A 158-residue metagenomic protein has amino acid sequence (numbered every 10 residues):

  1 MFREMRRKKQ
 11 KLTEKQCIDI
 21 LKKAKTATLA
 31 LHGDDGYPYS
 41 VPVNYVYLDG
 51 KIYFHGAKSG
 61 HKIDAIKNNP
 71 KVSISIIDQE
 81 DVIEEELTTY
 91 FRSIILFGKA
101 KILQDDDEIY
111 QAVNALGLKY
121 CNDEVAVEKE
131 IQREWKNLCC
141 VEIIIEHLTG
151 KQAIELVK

Functional and structural regions predicted by a protein language model:
M1-K23: Extreme N-terminal tail/first-helix region
F2-K9, D81-K158: Charged, gly/pro-rich active-site loop segments
E14, S59-G60: Structural motif corresponding to alpha-helix initiation and N-cap regions
L21, A65-I66, L116: A generic structural signal for nonpolar/aromatic side chains embedded in well-ordered alpha-helices
K22-A24, Y37-P38, L87, K136: Short solvent-exposed loop/turn micro-motifs enriched in small/polar/acidic residues
A24-K58, I74-S75: Short beta-strand segments
T26, S40-P42, K71, I95-F97 (+1 more regions): Broad gene-expression machinery/nucleic-acid interaction feature
H55, H61-F91: Helix-adjacent hinge/juxtasegments
